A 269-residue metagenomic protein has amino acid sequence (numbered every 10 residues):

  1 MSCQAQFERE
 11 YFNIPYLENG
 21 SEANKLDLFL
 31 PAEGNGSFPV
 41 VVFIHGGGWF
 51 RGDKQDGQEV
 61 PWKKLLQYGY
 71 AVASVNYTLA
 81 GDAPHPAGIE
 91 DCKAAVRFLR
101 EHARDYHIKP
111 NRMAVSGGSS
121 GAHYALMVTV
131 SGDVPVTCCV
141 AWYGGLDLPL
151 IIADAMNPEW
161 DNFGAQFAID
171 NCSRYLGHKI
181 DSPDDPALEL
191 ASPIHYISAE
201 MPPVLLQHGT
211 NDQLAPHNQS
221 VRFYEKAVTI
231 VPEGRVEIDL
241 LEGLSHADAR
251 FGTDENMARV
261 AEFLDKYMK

Functional and structural regions predicted by a protein language model:
S2-G36: N-terminal cap/lid segment of alpha/beta-hydrolase-fold proteins
D27, Q207, L214-E225, T229-K269: C-terminal catalytic histidine-bearing segment of alpha/beta-hydrolase fold enzymes
S37-G47: Short beta-strand element of the alpha/beta-hydrolase
G48-D56, V72, F98: Serine-hydrolase catalytic-loop signature spanning alpha/beta hydrolases and amidase-signature enzymes
Q55-A73: Short amphipathic alpha-helix adjacent to the substrate-entry channel of hydrolases
A94-W160: Primarily recognizes the serine-hydrolase "nucleophile elbow" in alpha/beta-hydrolase and SGNH/GDSL folds
I152-H195: Mobile cap/lid helix-loop segments that gate and shape the active-site cleft of serine hydrolases
E200, L205-H208, D212: Short beta-strand/loop motif that positions the catalytic acidic residue of the alpha/beta-hydrolase fold
